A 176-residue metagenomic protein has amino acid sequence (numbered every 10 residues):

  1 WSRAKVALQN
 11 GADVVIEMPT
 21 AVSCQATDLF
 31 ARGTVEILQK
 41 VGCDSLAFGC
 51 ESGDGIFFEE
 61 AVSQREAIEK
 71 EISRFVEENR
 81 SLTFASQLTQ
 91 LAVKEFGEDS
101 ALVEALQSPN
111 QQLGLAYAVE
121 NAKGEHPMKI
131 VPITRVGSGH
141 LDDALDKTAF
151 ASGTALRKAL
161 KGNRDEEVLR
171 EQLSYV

Functional and structural regions predicted by a protein language model:
W1-R3: N-terminal catalytic cores of NTP/NDP-binding nucleotidyl/phosphoryl-transfer enzymes
Q9-T20: A glycine-rich helix N-cap at a beta->alpha junction
M18-V176: Active-site cores that bind ATP or allylic diphosphates and position pyrophosphate for catalysis
